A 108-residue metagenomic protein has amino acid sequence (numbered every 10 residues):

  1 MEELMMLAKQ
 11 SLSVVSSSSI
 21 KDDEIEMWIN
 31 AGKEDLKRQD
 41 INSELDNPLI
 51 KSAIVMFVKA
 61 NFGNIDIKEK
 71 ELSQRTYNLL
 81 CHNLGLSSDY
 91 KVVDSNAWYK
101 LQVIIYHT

Functional and structural regions predicted by a protein language model:
M1-S52, L84-T108: Conserved short "hinge" loops at termini or chain/domain junctions
L36-Q39, S43, N61, I65-E69: Amphipathic alpha-helical interaction segments
S52-G63: Short, hydrophobic/amphipathic alpha-helical patches that form generic packing surfaces within helical domains
N64-H82: C-terminal structural segments of small proteins and small subunits
